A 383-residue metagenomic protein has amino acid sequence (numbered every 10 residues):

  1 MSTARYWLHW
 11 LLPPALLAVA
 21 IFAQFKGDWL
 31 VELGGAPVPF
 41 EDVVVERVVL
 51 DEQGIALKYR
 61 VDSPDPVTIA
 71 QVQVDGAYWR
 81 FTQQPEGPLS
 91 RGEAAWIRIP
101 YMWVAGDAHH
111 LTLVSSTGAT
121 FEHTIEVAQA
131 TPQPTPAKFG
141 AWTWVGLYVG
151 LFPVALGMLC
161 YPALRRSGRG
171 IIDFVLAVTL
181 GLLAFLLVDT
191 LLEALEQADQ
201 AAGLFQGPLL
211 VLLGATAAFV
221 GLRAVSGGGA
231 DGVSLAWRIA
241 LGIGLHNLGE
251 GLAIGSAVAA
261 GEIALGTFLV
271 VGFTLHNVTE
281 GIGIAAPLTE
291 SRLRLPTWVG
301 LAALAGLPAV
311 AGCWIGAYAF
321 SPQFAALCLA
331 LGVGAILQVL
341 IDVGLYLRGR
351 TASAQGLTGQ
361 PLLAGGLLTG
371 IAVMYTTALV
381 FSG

Functional and structural regions predicted by a protein language model:
M1-P39, P88-G383: Intrinsically disordered, metal-sensing/regulatory segments
G35-G54: Short extracytoplasmic/periplasmic juxtamembrane "stem" segments immediately C-terminal to an N-terminal membrane anchor
D42-R47, I69, F81-T82: A structural signal for short, hydrophobic beta-strand segments that form beta-sheets in beta-rich/all-beta domains
E52-A56, A94-W96: Intrinsic-disorder/low-complexity, polar/charged segments enriched in Ser/Thr/Lys/Arg/Asp/Glu/Gln
L57-P64: Asparagine-centered strand-capping/turn motif at beta-strand->loop junctions
D65-V72: Short, hydrophobic/aromatic beta-strand segments
V74-W79: Change "in extracellular beta-sheet-rich domains … of secreted and cell-surface proteins" to "in beta-sheet-rich domains
R80-L89: Solvent-exposed serine/threonine-rich low-complexity stretches and specific carbohydrate-binding patches
